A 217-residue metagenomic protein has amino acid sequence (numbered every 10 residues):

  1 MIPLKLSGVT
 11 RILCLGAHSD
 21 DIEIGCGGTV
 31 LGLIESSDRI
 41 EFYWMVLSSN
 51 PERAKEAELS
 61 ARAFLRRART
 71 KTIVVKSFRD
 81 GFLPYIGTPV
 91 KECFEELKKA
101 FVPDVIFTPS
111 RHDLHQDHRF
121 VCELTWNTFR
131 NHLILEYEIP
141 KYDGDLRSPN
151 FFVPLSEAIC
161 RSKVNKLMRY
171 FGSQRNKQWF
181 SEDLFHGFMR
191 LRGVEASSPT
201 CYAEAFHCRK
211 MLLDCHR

Functional and structural regions predicted by a protein language model:
M1-S19, E23-K141, R147, R169 (+3 more regions): Active-site beta-strand->loop->alpha-helix modules in alpha/beta enzyme cores, enriched in Gly/His/Asp(Glu)
R53, S156-I159: Hydrophobic/aromatic residues within well-ordered alpha-helical segments
D143-E157: Phosphate-binding/catalytic loops
A158-L184: A charged, well-structured terminal subsegment
F206-H207: Short, solvent-exposed loop/turn segments enriched in Ser/Thr/Gly
